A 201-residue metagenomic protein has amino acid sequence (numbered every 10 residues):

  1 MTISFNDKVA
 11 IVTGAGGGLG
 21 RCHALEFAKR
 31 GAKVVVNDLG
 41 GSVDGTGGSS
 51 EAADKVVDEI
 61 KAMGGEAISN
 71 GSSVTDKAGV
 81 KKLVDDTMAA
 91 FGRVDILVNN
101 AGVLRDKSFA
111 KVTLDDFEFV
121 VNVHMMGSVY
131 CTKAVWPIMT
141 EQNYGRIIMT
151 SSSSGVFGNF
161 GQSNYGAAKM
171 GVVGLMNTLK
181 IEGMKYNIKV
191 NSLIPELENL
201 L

Functional and structural regions predicted by a protein language model:
I3-V36: Canonical Rossmann dinucleotide-binding motif of NAD(H)/NADP(H)-dependent dehydrogenases/reductases, specifically
F5-N6, M63-E66, D86-N99, R105 (+2 more regions): A glycine-rich helix->loop->beta "capping" turn within Rossmann-like NAD(P)(H)-dependent oxidoreductase domains
C22-H23, R30, F157, T178-I188: Active-site-adjacent segment of SDR/Rossmann-fold oxidoreductases
S50, D54, G71-K82, L114: The beta1-alpha1 cofactor-binding region of Rossmann-like NAD(H)/NADP(H)-dependent oxidoreductases
I60, S108-F109, T113-E118: Substrate-binding pocket helix/loop in short-chain dehydrogenase/reductase
T132, A168: Active-site helix of classical SDR
S152: Residue(s) in the substrate-gating loop at a strand-loop-helix junction that position the organic substrate next
